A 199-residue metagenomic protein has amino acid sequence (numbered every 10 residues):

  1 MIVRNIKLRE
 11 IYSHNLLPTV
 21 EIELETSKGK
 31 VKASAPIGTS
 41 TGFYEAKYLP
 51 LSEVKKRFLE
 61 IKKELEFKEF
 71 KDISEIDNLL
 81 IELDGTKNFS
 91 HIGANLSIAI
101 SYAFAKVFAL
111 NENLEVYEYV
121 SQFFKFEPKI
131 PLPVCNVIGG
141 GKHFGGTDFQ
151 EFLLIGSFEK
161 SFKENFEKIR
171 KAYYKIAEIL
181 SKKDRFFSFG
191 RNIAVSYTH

Functional and structural regions predicted by a protein language model:
M1-P18: Short, Gly/Pro- and small/polar-rich lid/capping loops
V20-L24: Short beta-strand scaffold segments in enzyme catalytic cores
S27-G29, L59, K63-F70, I81-G85 (+5 more regions): Generic secondary-structure signature for well-ordered alpha-helical cores
P36-L114, E118, F166: Metal- or metallocofactor-binding catalytic centers and their adjacent structured scaffolds across diverse enzyme
L114-N136, N192: Beta-strand segments within the central parallel beta-sheet cores of soluble alpha/beta enzyme folds
P131-G190, V195: Mobile "lid/hinge" segments at catalytic clefts and subdomain interfaces of large enzymes
T198-H199: Conserved small/polar residues in nucleotide/adenosyl-binding loops
